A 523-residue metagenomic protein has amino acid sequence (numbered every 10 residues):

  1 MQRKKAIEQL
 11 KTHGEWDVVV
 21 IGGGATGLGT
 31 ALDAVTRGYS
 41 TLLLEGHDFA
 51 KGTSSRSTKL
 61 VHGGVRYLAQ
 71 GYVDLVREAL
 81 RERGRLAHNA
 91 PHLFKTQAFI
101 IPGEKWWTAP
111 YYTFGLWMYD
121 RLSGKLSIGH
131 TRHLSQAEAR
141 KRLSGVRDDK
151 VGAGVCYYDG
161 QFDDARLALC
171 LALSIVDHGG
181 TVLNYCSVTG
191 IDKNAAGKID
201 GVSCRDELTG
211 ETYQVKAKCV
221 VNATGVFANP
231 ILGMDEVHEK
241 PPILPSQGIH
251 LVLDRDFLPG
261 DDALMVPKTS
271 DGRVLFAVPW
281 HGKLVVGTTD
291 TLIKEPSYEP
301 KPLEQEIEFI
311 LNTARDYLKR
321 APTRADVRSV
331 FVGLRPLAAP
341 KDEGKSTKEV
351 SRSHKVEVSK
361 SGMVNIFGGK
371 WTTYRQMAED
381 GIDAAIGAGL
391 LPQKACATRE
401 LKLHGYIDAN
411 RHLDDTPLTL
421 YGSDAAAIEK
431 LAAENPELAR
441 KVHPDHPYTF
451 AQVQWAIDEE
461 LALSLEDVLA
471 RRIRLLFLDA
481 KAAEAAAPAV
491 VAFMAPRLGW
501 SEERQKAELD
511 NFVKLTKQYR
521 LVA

Functional and structural regions predicted by a protein language model:
A6-Q9, E15, V19, H47 (+11 more regions): C-terminal accessory subdomains/tails of enzymes that are appended
G14-W16, T209-C219: Core beta-strand elements of the Rossmann-like FAD/NAD(P) dinucleotide-binding domain in flavoenzyme oxidoreductases
I21, V215-G225: Short hydrophobic core segments
G23-G24, G46: Glycine-rich Rossmann-fold phosphate-binding loop(s) that bind the pyrophosphate of adenine dinucleotide cofactors
G27: N-terminal Rossmann-fold NAD(P) dinucleotide-binding loop
V35-S55: Glycine-rich FAD pyrophosphate-binding loop
K59-R142, L275, L413: Dinucleotide-binding Rossmann-like beta1-alpha1 core, especially the glycine-rich loop that anchors the ADP
N184-D200: A conserved short coil-to-beta-strand element within the FAD-binding core of flavoproteins
